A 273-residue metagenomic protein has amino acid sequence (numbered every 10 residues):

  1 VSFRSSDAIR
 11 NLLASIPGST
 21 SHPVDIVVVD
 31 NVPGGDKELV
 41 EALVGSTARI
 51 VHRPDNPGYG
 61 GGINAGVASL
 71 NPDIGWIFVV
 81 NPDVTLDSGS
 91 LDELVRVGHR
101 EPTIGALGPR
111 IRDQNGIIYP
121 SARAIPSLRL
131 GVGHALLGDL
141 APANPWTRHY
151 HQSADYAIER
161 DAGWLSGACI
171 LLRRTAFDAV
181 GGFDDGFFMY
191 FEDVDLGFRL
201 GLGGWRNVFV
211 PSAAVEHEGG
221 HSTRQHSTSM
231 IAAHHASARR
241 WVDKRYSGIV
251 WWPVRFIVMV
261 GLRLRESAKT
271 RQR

Functional and structural regions predicted by a protein language model:
A14-P23: Short, acidic, metal-binding catalytic loop of nucleotide-sugar glycosyltransferases
V28-L39, D55: A conserved acidic beta->alpha catalytic loop
R53-P72: Glycine-rich, basic loop-to-helix element that forms the pyrophosphate-binding segment of sugar-nucleotide handling
D73-T85: Short beta-strand-to-loop acidic/aromatic patch adjacent to the donor-nucleotide binding site
T85-P120: Conserved donor NDP-sugar-binding/catalytic core segment of glycosyltransferases
P126-A162: Short, flexible, basic/aromatic active-site loop/helix in glycosyltransferases
D155-I158, G163-A214: A short, conserved alpha-helix in the catalytic core of glycosyltransferases
F198-R273: Active-site-adjacent helix/loop segment of glycosyltransferases that harbors family-specific signature motifs
